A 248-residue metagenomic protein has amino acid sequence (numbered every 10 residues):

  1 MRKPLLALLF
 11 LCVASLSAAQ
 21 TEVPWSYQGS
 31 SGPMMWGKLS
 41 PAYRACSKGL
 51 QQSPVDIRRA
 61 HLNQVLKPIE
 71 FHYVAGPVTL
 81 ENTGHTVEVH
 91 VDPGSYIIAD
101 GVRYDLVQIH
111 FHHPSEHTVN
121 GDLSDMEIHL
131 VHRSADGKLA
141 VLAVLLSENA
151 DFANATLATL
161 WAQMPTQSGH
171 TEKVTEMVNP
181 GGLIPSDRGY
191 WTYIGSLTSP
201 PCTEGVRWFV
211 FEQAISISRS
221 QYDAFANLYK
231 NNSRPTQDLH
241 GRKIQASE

Functional and structural regions predicted by a protein language model:
K3-P4, A18-E248: Alpha-carbonic anhydrase
L6-L9: Sec-dependent N-terminal signal peptides
V13-A14: N-terminal signal peptide c-region/cleavage motif recognized by signal peptidases
